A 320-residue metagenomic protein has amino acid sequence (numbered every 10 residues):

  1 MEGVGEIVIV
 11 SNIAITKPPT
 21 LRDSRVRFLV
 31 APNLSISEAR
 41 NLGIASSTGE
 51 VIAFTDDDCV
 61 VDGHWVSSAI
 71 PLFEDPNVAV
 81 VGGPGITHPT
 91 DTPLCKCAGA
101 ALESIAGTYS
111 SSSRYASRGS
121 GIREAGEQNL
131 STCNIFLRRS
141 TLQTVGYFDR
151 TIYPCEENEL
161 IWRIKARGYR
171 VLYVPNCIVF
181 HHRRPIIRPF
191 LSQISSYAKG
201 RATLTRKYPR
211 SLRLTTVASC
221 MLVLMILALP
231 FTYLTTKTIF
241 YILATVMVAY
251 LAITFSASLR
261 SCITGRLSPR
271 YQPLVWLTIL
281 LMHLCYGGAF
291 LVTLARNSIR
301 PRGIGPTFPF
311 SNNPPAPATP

Functional and structural regions predicted by a protein language model:
M1-L34: Acidic donor-binding segment of Leloir-type glycosyltransferases
A31-S47, S68, C133: Glycine-rich, basic loop-to-helix element that forms the pyrophosphate-binding segment of sugar-nucleotide handling
T48-G49, S131-V145: Conserved nucleotide-sugar donor-binding and metal-coordinating catalytic region shared by glycosyltransferases
I52: Short aromatic/hydrophobic "clamp" motif used to bind/position activated sugar donors
G63-S104: Conserved donor NDP-sugar-binding/catalytic core segment of glycosyltransferases
G83-P84, P89, A101-Q128, T132 (+2 more regions): Short, flexible, basic/aromatic active-site loop/helix in glycosyltransferases
D149-L212: Catalytic donor/gating beta->alpha subdomain of glycosyltransferases that bind UDP-sugars
L222-I299: Membrane-embedded multi-pass helical conduit in multi-pass membrane proteins, especially envelope-biosynthetic
